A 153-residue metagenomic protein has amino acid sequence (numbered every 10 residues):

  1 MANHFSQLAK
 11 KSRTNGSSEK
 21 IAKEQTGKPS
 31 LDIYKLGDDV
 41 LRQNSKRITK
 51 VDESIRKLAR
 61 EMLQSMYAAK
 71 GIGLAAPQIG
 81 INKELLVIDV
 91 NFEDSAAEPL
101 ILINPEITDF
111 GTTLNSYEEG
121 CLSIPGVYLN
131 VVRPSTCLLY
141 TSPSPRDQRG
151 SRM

Functional and structural regions predicted by a protein language model:
M1-S142, R146: Positively charged
S151-M153: Hydrophobic alpha-helical segments, chiefly the membrane-spanning helices and signal/signal-anchor peptides
